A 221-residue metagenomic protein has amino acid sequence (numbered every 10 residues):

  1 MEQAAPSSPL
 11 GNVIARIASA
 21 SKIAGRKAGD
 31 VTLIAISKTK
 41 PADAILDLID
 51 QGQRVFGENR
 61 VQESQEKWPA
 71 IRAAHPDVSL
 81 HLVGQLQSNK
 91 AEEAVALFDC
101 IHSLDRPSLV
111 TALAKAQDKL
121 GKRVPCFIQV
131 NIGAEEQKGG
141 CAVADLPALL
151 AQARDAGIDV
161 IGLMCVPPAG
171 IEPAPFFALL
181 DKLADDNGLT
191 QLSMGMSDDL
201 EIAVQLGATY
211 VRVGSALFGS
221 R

Functional and structural regions predicted by a protein language model:
M1-T190, M196-D198, V204-L206: Conserved alpha/beta-domain cores
V204-Q205, L217-S220: Expand to "…catalyze enediolate/carbanion chemistry for C-C bond making/breaking, isomerization, decarboxylation
T209-Y210: Divalent-metal-activated hydrolytic enzyme cores
